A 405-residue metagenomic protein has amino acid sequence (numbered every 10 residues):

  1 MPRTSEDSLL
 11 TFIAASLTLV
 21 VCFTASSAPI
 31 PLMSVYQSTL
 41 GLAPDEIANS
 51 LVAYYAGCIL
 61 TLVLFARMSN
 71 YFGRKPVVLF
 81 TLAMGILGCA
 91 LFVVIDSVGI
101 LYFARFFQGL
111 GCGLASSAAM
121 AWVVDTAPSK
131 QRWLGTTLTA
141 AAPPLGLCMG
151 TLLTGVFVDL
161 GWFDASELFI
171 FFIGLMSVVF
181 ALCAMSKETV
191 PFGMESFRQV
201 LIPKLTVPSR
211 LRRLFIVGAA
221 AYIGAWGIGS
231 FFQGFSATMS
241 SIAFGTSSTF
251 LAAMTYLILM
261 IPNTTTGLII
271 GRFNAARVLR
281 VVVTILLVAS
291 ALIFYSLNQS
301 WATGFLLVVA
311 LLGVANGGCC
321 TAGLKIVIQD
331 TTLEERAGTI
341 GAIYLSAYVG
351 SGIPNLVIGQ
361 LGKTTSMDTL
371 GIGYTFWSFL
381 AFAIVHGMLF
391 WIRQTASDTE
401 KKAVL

Functional and structural regions predicted by a protein language model:
G41, G73, V94-G99, S296-S300: Helix-breaking motifs and short loop linkers at transmembrane-helix boundaries and internal kinks in secondary membrane
V52-A66, S116, L257-T266: Central cavity-lining transmembrane alpha-helices of secondary-active solute carriers, predominantly the Major
I59-V98: Conserved MFS/SLC helix-loop-helix module at the cytosolic interface between two early adjacent transmembrane helices
A104-P143: Cytoplasmic helix-loop-helix junction between adjacent transmembrane helices in 12-TM secondary transporters
S129-A184: Helix-loop-helix hairpin linking two adjacent transmembrane segments in secondary transporters
L251-A275, A289: Transmembrane alpha-helices of Major Facilitator/SLC transporters
R277-T321: C-terminal transmembrane helical hairpin of 12-TM major facilitator-type secondary transporters
N316, G323-Y374: A late C-terminal transmembrane helix in Major Facilitator Superfamily
